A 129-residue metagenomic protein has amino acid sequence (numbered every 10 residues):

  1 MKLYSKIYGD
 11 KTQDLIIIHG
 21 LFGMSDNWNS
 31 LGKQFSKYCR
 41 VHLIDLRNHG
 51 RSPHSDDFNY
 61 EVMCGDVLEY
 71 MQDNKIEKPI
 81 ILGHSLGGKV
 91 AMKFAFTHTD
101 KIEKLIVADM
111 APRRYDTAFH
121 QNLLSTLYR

Functional and structural regions predicted by a protein language model:
M1-I7: A short loop-to-beta-strand scaffold at the N-terminal edge of the catalytic core in hydrolase folds
I7-P53, Y70: Conserved HGGG/HGGXW glycine-rich cap/lid loop of the alpha/beta-hydrolase fold
N29, L68, M92-F96: Short, hydrophobic alpha-helix immediately C-terminal to the catalytic nucleophile
D45, I80, E103-I106: Residue in the alpha/beta-hydrolase core beta-strand immediately N-terminal to the catalytic nucleophile
P53-C64: Catalytic nucleophile-loop/oxyanion-hole region of alpha/beta-hydrolase and closely related hydrolase-like folds
V62-P79: Conserved acidic catalytic loop of the alpha/beta-hydrolase fold
G83-G87, A91: Gly/Ala-rich beta-loop-alpha elbow adjacent to hydrolase catalytic centers
M92-T97, E103-R129: Flexible "cap/lid" loop of the alpha/beta hydrolase fold
